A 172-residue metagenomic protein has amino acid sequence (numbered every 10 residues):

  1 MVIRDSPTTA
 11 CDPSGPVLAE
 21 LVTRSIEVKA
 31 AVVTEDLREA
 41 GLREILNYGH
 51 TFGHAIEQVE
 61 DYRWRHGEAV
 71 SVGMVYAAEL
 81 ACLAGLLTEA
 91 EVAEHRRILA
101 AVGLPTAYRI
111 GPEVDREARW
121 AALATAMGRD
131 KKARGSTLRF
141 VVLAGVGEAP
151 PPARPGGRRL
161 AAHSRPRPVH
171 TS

Functional and structural regions predicted by a protein language model:
M1-D5, T171-S172: N-terminal low-complexity segments that are often proline-rich with Ser/Thr-Pro
R4-L46: Carboxylate- and glycine-rich phosphate/diphosphate-binding segment that chelates Mg2+/Mn2+
L42-Y48, R63-V70: Short glycine/threonine-rich catalytic loop with a Thr-x-Gly-x-Asp
Y48, F52-I56: Active-site His/Glu-centered metal-binding helix of metallohydrolases
H50, M74, V146: Residue-level signal for inorganic ion chemistry
A55-W64: Catalytic Zn2+-binding segment of zinc metalloproteases
G67-C82, E94-H95: An active-site-proximal "capping" alpha-helix that borders the catalytic cofactor pocket
L86-S172: C-terminal charged capping/lid subdomain of soluble metabolic enzymes
